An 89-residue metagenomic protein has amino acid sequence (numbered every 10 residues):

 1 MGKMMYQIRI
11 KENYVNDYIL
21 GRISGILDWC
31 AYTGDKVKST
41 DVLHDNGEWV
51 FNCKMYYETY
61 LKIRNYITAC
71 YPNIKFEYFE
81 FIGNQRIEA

Functional and structural regions predicted by a protein language model:
M1-G2, D17, S24, T40 (+1 more regions): Generic N-terminal initiation segments characterized by hydrophobic and/or small/turn-forming residues
G2-N13: Short glycine-/aliphatic-rich beta-strand segments at the starts of folded cytosolic domains
R9-K11, N52-Y56, E77-I82: A structural detector for beta-sheet-dominated domains
K11-K36: Short amphipathic alpha-helix segments
W29-Y71: Short, intrinsically disordered low-complexity segments
N65-G83: Short, compact, well-ordered microdomains
Q85-A89: Short, low-order "capping/linker" segments at domain edges
